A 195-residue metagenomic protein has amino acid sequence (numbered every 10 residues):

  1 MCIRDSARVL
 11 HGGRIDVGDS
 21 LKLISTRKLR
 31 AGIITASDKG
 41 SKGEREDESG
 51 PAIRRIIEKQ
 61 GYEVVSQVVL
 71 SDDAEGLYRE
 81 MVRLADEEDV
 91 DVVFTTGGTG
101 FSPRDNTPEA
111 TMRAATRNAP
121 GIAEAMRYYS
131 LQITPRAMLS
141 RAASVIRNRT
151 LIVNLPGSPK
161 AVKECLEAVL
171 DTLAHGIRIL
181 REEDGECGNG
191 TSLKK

Functional and structural regions predicted by a protein language model:
R4-K195: Non-catalytic beta/alpha edge segments that cap or flank active sites
